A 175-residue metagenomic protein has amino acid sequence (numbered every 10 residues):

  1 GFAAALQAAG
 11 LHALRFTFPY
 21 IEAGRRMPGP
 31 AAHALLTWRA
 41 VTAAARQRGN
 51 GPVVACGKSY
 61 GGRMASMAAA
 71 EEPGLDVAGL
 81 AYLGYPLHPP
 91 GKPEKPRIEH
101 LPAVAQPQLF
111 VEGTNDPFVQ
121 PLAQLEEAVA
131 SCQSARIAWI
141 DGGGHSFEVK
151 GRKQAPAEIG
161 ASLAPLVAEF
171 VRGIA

Functional and structural regions predicted by a protein language model:
G1, P121-L122: The serine-hydrolase catalytic nucleophile loop
G1-V53, F147-A155: Serine-hydrolase catalytic machinery in alpha/beta-hydrolase-like enzymes
L14, A130-E148: Catalytic histidine neighborhood in serine/cysteine hydrolases with alpha/beta-hydrolase-type architecture
W38-Q106: Primarily recognizes the serine-hydrolase "nucleophile elbow" in alpha/beta-hydrolase and SGNH/GDSL folds
V104, F110-E112, D116: Short beta-strand/loop motif that positions the catalytic acidic residue of the alpha/beta-hydrolase fold
N115-V119, H145-S146: Acidic catalytic loop of the alpha/beta-hydrolase fold
G143, G151-A175: Catalytic active-site module of serine/aspartate enzymes centered on a nucleophile-bearing elbow/loop
